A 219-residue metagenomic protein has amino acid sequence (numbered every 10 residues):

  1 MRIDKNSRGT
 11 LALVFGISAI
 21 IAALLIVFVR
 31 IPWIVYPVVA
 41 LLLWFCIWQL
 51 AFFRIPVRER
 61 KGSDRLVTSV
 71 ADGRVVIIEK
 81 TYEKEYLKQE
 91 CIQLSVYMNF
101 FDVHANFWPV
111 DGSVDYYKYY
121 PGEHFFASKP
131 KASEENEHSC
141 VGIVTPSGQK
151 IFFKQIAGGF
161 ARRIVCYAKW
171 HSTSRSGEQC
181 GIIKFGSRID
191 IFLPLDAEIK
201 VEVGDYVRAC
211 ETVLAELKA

Functional and structural regions predicted by a protein language model:
M1-A219: Contiguous, well-folded functional domains in the mature portion of proteins
